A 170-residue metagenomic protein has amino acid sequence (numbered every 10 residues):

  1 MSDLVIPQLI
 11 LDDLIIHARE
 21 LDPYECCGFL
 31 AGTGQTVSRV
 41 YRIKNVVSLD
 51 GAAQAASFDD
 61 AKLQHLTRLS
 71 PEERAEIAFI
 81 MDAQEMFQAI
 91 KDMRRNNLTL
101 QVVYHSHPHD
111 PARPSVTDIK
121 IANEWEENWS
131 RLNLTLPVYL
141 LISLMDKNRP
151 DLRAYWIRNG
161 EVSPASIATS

Functional and structural regions predicted by a protein language model:
M1-Q101, P111-S170: Conserved beta-strand-loop surface patch within small alpha/beta domains used for substrate/adaptor or ligand engagement
H105-H109: Histidine-centered divalent metal-coordination motifs
